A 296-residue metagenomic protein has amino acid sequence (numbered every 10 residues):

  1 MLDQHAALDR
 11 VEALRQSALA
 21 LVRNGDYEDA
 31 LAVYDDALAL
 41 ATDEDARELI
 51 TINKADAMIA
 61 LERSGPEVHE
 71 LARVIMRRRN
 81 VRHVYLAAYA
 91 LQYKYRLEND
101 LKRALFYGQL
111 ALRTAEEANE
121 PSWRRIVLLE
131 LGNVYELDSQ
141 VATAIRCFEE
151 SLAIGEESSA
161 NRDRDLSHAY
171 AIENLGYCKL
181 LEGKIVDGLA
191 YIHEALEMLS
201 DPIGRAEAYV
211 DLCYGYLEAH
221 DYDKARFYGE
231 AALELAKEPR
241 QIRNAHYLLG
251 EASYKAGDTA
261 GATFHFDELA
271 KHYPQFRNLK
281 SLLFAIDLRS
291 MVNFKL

Functional and structural regions predicted by a protein language model:
L8, D45, R82-Y85, S122 (+4 more regions): Residue signature of alpha-solenoid helical repeat architecture, marking inter-repeat boundaries and helix-start
L8, R15, I52, Y89-Q92 (+4 more regions): TPR/TPR-like alpha-solenoid signature
E12, L49, L86-Y89, I126 (+5 more regions): Residue register of alpha-helical TPR repeats
N24, L61-E62, E98, A118 (+6 more regions): Structural motif corresponding to the intra-repeat A-B loop/turn of tetratricopeptide repeats
Y27, S64-G65, L101, P121 (+4 more regions): TPR-repeat structural position
A30, E67-V68, A104, A144 (+3 more regions): Single-residue signature of alpha-solenoid repeat helices
D35-A39, A72-R77, Q109-E116, E149-A160 (+3 more regions): Amphipathic alpha-helical segments of tetratricopeptide repeats
